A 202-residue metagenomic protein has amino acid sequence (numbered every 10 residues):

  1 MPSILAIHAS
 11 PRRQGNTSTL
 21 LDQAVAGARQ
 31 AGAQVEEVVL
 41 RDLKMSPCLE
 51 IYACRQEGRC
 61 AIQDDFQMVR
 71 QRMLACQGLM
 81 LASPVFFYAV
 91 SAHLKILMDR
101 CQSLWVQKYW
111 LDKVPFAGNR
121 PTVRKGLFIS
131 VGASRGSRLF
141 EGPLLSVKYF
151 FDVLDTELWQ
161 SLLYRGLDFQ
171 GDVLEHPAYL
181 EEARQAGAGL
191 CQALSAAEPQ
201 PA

Functional and structural regions predicted by a protein language model:
M1-V106, F169-A202: N-terminal beta1-alpha1-beta2 submodule of the flavodoxin-like/Rossmannoid cofactor-binding fold
A9, V131-S134, L167: A broad detector of the eukaryotic-type serine/threonine protein kinase catalytic domain
V35, L158-W159: Hydrophobic anchor at the start of a short beta-strand that flanks the dinucleotide cofactor-binding loop
V106-E157: Short, glycine-/small-residue-rich phosphate/pyrophosphate-handling segment
Q160-R165: Beta-strand-loop-alpha "switch" segments that mediate conformational coupling across diverse proteins
